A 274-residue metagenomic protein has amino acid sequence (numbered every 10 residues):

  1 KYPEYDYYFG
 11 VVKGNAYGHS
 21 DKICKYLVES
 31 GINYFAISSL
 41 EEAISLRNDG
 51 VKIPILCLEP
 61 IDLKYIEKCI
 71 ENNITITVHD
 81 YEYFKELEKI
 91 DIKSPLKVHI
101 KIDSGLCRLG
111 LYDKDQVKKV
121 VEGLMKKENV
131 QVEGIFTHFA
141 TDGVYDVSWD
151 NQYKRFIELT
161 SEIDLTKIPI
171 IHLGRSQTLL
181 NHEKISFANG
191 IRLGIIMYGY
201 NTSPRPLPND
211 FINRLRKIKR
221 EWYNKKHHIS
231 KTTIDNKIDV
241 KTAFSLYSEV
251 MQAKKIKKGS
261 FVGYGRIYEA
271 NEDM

Functional and structural regions predicted by a protein language model:
D6-H172, S186: Active-site-proximal beta-alpha core segment in soluble small-molecule metabolic enzymes
Y17, K25, E41-E42, I61-L63 (+4 more regions): Active-site anion/phosphate-binding pocket segments in diverse small-molecule metabolic enzymes
